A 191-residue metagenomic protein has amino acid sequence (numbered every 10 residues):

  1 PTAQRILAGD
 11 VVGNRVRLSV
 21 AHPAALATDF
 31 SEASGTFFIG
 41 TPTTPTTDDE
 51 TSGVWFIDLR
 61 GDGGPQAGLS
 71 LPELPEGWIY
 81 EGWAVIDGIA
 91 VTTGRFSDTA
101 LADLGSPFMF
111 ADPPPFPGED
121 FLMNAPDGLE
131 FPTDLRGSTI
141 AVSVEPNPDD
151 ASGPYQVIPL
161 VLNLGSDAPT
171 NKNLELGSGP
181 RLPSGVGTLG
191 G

Functional and structural regions predicted by a protein language model:
P1-G191: N-terminal targeting/export leaders
